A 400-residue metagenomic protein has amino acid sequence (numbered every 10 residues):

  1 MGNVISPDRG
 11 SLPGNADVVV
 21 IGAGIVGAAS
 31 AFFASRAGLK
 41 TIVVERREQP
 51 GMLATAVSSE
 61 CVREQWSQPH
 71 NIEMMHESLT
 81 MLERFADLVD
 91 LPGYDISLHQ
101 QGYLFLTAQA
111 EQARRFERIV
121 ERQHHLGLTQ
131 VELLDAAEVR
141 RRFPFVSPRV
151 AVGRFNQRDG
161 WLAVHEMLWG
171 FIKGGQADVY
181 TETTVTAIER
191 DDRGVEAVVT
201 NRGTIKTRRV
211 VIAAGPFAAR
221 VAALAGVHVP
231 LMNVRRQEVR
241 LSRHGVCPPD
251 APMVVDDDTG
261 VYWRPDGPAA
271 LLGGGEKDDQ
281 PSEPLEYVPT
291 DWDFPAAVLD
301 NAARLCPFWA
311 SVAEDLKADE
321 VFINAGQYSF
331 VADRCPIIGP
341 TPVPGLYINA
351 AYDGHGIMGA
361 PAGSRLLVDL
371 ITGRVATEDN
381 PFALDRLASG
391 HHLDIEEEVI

Functional and structural regions predicted by a protein language model:
M1-V18, R36-A37, E397: Extreme N-terminal leader/targeting segments of oxidoreductases
A16-I42: N-terminal Rossmann-like FAD-binding beta1-loop-alpha1 element of flavoenzymes
R36-T55: Glycine-rich FAD pyrophosphate-binding loop
G51, T204-D250: Central helical "cap/lid" subdomain
S59-R142, G260-Y262: Dinucleotide-binding Rossmann-like beta1-alpha1 core, especially the glycine-rich loop that anchors the ADP
F155-R208: Helical element adjacent to the flavin cofactor pocket in flavoenzyme catalytic cores
R243-P344: Active-site lid/adjacent beta-loop-alpha segment flanking the redox-cofactor pocket in flavoenzymes
R304-I400: C-terminal catalytic lobe of FAD-dependent flavoproteins
